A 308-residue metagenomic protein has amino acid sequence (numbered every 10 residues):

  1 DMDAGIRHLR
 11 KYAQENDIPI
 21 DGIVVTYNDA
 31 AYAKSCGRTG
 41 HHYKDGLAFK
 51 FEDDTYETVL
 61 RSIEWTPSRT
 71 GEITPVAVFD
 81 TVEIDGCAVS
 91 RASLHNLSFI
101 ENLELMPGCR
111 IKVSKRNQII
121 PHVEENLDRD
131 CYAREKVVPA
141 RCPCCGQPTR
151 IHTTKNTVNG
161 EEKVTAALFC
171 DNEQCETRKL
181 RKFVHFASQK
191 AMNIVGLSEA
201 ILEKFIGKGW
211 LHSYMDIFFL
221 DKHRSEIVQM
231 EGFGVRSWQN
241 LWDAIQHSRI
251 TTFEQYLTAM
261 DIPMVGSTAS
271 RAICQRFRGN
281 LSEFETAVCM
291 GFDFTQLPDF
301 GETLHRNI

Functional and structural regions predicted by a protein language model:
D1-C274, L281-I308: RNA/tRNA-interacting regions in translation and RNA-turnover enzymes
